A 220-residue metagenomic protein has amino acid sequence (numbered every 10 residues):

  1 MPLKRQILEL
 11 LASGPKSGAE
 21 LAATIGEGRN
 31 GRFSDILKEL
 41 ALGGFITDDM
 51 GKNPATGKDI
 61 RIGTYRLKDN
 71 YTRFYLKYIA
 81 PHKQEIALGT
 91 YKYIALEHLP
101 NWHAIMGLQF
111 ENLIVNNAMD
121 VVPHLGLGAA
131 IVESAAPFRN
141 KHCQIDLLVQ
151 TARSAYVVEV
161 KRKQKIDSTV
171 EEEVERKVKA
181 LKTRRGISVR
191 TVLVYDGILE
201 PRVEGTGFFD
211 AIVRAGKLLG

Functional and structural regions predicted by a protein language model:
M1-H142: Accessory nucleic acid-recognition modules appended to NTPase machines
K77-I79, E159, V203-G205: Short conserved micro-motifs at the rims of enzyme active sites and ligand-binding pockets
A118, I145-S168, V174, T191: Conserved catalytic cores of phosphodiester-cleaving nucleases, focusing on short active-site segments
A130-V132, I187-R190: Residue-level recognition of the N-termini of beta-strands and the immediately preceding loop/turn
N140, E171-R176: Accessory DNA-binding and partner-docking regions appended to nucleic-acid-acting proteins, especially the terminal
C143, I187, F208: Residue-level signal for beta-strand positions within conserved beta-sheet cores that form or flank
K177-S188: Arginine/glycine-rich "motif VI" loop of SF2 helicases in the C-terminal RecA-like domain
R190-G220: Domain-level recognition of nuclease-like catalytic cores that cleave nucleotide substrates
